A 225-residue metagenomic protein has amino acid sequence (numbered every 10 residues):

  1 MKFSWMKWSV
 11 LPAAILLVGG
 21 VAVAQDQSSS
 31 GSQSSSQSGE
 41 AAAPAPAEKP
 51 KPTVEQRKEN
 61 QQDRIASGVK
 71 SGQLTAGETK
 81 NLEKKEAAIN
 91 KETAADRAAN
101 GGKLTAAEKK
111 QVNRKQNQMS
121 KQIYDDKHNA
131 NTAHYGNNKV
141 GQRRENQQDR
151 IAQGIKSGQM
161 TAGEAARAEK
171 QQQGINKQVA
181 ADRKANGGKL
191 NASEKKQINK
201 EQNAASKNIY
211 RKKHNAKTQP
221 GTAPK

Functional and structural regions predicted by a protein language model:
K2-Q25: Gram-negative bacterial Sec-dependent N-terminal signal peptides
Q25-P52, T222-K225: N-terminal propeptides/low-complexity segments immediately following signal peptides in secreted or periplasmic proteins
S67-A98: N-terminal, post-signal-peptide region of Sec/Tat-exported proteins
A76-K84, T105-R114, A162-K170, N191-K200: Short, charged, amphipathic alpha-helical segments
A88-K103, Q118-T132, G174-K189, A204-K217: Amphipathic alpha-helical coiled-coil segments
A99, K110, K115, R144-E145 (+8 more regions): Long, low-complexity, Gly/Thr
D126-G163, K170: Extended amphipathic alpha-helical interaction segments
